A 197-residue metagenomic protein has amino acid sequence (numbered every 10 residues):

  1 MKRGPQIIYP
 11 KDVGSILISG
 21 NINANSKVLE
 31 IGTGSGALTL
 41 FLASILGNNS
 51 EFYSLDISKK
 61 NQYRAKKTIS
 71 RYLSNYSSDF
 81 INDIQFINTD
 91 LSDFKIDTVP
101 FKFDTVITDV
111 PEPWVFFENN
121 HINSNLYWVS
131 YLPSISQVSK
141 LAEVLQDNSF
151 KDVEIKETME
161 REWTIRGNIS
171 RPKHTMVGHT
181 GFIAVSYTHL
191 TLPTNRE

Functional and structural regions predicted by a protein language model:
M1-N23: Class I SAM-dependent transferase core
N25-G34: Conserved class I S-adenosyl-L-methionine
S35-G47: Conserved SAM-binding loop of SAM-dependent methyltransferases across substrates and taxa, primarily the Class I
E51-D56: Conserved SAM-binding motif I beta-strand of class I
K60-T98: S-adenosyl-L-methionine
D97-T105: A short acidic, Gly/Pro-enriched loop at the edge of an enzyme's catalytic core that lines a small-molecule cofactor
H121-H174: C-terminal substrate-binding/active-site "lid" region of AdoMet-derived donor-dependent transferases
T188-T194: Conserved small/polar residues in nucleotide/adenosyl-binding loops
